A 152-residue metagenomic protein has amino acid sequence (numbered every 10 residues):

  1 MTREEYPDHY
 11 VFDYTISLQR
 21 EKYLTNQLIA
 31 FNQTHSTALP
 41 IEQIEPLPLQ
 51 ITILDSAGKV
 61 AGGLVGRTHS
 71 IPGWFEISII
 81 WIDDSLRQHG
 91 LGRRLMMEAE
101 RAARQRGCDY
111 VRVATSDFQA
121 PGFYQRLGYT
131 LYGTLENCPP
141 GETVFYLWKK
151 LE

Functional and structural regions predicted by a protein language model:
R3-W74, S78, D83, F118 (+2 more regions): Acetyl-CoA-dependent GNAT
L24, Y124, Y129: Conserved active-site tyrosine of GNAT-family acetyltransferases
S78, D84-R87, Y110, F123: Acidic/histidine-enriched, beta-strand-rich ligand/metal-binding domains
Q88-R101, R126: Conserved acetyl-CoA-binding loop-helix of GNAT-fold acetyltransferases
G92, M96, D117-A120, N137-T143: Short glycine/proline-centered loop/turn elements that form peptide/ligand docking sites
M96, K149-K150: A general lysine-centric signal
A103-S116: Conserved GNAT acetyl-CoA-binding A-motif
R112-A114, T130-Y146: Conserved catalytic-core motifs of GNAT/GCN5-like acyltransferases
